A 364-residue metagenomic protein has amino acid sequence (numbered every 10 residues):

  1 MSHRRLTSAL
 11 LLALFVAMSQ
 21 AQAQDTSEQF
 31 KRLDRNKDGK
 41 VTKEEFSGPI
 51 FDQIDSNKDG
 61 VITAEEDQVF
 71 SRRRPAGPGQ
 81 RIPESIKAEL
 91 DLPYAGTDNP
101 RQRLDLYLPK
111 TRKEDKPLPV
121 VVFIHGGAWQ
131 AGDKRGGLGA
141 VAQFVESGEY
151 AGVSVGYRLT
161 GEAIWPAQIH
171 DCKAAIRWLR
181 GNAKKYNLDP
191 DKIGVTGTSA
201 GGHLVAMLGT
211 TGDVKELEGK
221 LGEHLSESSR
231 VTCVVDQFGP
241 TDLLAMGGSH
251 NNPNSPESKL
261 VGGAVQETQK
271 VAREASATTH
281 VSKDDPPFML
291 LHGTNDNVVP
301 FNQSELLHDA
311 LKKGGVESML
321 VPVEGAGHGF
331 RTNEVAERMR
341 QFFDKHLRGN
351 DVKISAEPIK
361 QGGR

Functional and structural regions predicted by a protein language model:
M1-R4: N-terminal secretory signal peptides that target proteins for export/translocation
T7-S8, D38, A206: Sequence-pattern detector for short linear motifs and compositional/periodic biases rather than a specific fold
S8-S19: Bacterial N-terminal signal peptides
Q20-L90: Calcium-binding acidic motifs and repeat modules
L33, I54-K58, R72-R364: Alpha/beta-hydrolase superfamily serine-hydrolase fold, recognizing
